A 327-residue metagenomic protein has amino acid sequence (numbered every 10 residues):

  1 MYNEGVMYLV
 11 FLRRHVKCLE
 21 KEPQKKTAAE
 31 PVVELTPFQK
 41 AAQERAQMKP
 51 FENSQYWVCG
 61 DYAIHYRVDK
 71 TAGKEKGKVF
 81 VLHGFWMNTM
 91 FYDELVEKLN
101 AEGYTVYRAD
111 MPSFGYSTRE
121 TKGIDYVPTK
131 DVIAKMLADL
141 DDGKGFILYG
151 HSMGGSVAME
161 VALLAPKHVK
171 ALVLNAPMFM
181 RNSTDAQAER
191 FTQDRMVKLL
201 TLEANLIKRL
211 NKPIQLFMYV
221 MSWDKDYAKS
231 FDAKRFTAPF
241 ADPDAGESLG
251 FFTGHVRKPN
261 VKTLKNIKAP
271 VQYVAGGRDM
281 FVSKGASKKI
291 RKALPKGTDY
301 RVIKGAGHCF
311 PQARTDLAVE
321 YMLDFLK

Functional and structural regions predicted by a protein language model:
M1-G77, A101-Y104, K327: Alpha/beta-hydrolase fold catalytic core
W57, R67, M111-Y149: Active-site loop/oxyanion-hole signature of alpha/beta-hydrolase fold enzymes
D69-Y116: Conserved HGGG/HGGXW glycine-rich cap/lid loop of the alpha/beta-hydrolase fold
L163, L172-E203: Flexible "cap/lid" loop of the alpha/beta hydrolase fold
S183-A188, I207-N266: Conserved alpha/beta-hydrolase catalytic His-Asp/Glu region
I267, Y273-A275: Short beta-strand/loop motif that positions the catalytic acidic residue of the alpha/beta-hydrolase fold
R278-V282, H308: Acidic catalytic loop of the alpha/beta-hydrolase fold
A306-T315: Catalytic histidine-centered segment of alpha/beta-hydrolase-like enzymes
